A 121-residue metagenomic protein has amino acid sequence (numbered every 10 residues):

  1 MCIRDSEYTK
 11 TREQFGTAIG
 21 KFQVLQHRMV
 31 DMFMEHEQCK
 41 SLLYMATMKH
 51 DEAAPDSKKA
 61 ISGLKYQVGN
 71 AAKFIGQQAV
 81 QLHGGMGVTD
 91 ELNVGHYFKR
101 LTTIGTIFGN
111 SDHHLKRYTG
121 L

Functional and structural regions predicted by a protein language model:
R4-L121: Alpha-helical interface subdomain recognition
